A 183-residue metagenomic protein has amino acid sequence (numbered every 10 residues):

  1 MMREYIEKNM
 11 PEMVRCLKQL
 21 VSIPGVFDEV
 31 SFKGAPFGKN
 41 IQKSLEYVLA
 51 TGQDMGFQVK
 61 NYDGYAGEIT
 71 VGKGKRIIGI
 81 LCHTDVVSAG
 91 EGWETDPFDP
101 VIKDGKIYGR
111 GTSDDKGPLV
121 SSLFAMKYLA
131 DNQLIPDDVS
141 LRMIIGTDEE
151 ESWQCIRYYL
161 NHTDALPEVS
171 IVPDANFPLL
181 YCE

Functional and structural regions predicted by a protein language model:
M2-I107, L134-D137: Acidic/His- and Gly-rich active-site-bordering loop/insert found across diverse amide/peptide-bond hydrolases
R110-S113: Loop-rich non-cytosolic ectodomains and luminal regions
D115-E183: Acidic/histidine-rich catalytic neighborhood of metal-dependent amide-processing enzymes
